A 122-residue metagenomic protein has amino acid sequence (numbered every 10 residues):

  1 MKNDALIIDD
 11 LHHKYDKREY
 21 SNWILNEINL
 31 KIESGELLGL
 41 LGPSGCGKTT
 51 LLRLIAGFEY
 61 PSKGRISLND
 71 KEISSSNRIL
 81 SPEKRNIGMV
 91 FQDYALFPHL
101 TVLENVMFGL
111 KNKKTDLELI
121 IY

Functional and structural regions predicted by a protein language model:
L38-G39, M89: Short beta-strand immediately N-terminal to the Walker A/P-loop
L41-P43: The feature captures the beta-strand-to-loop junction immediately N-terminal to the Walker
A56: Helix-to-loop junction immediately C-terminal to a conserved catalytic motif
G64-S75: Conserved ABC transporter NBD signature motif
I73-G88, N112: ABC ATPase NBD coupling module
L100-G109: Short coil-to-helix segment of the ABC ATPase nucleotide-binding domain corresponding to the Q-loop/switch region
